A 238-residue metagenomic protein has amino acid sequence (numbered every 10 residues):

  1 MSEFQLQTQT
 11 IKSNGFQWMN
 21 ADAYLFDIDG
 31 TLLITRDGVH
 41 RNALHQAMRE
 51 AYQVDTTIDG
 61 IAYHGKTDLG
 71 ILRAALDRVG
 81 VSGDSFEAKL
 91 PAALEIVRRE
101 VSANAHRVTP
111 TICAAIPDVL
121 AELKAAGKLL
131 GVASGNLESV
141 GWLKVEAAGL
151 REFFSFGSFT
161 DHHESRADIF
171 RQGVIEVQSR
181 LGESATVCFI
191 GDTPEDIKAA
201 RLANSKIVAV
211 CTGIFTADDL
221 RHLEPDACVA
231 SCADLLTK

Functional and structural regions predicted by a protein language model:
I11-H64, G70-R73: Active-site neighborhood of HAD-like aspartate-dependent phosphohydrolases
L25, P91, S102-V132: Short, acidic loop-to-helix structural element flanking the phosphoryl-transfer center in phosphate-processing enzymes
T31, I116-E146, S158-E164: Substrate-recognition element of Asp-dependent hydrolases with the DxDx(T/V) motif
H45, G70-D84, G173-E176: Helix-loop "lid/cap" segments that line or gate small-molecule binding pockets
D59-H64, E87-P91, R151-E164: A short, structured active-site edge motif that brings together acidic residues
R107-T111, L137-C188, P194-A203: Substrate-recognition "cap/lid" segment bordering the active-site pocket of phosphatases
S158, A227-S231: Short acidic-hydrophobic, aromatic-tinged amphipathic segments that line or gate anion-handling sites
F189-A227: Acidic, Mg2+-coordinating phosphoryl-transfer loop and its flanking beta/alpha structural elements, shared across
